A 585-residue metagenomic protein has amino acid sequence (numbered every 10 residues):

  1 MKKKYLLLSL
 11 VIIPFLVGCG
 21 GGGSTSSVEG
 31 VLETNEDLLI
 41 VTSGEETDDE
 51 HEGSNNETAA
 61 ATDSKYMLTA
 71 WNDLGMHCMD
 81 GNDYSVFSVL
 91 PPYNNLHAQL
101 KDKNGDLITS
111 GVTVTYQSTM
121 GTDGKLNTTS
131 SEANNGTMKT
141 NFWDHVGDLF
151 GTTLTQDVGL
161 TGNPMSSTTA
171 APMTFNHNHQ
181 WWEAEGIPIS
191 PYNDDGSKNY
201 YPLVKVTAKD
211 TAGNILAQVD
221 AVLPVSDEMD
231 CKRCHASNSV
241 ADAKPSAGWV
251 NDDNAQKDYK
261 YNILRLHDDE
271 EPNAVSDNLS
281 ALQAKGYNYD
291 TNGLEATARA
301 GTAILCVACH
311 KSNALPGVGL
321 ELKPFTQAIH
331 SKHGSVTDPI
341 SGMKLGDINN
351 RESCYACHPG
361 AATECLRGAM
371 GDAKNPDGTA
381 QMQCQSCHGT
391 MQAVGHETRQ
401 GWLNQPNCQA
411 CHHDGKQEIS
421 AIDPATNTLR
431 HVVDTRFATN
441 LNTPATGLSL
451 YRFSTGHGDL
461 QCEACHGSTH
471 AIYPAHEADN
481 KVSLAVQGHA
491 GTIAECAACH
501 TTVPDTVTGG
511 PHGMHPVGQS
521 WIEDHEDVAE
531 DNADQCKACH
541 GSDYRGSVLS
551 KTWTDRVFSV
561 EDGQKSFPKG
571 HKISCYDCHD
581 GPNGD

Functional and structural regions predicted by a protein language model:
M1-V17: Sec-dependent bacterial lipoprotein signal peptides
I13-A60, D585: Bacterial Sec-dependent N-terminal signal peptides
L38-N95, S197: Beta-strand-rich domain onsets/edges
Y93, N199-L203, H457: Extracellular Ig-like/FN3 beta-sandwich strand-entry sites
Y93-D144: Short flexible loop/turn segments that cap and initiate beta-strands
M138-S190: Extended, solvent-exposed segments with strong compositional bias
T174-N292: Extended acidic/polar, glycine-enriched regions that form or flank non-catalytic beta-rich accessory modules
A212-Q218, S239-P245, K285-E295, S312-D585: Inter-heme linker and motif-flanking segments adjacent to c-type heme-binding CXXCH motifs in c-type cytochromes
